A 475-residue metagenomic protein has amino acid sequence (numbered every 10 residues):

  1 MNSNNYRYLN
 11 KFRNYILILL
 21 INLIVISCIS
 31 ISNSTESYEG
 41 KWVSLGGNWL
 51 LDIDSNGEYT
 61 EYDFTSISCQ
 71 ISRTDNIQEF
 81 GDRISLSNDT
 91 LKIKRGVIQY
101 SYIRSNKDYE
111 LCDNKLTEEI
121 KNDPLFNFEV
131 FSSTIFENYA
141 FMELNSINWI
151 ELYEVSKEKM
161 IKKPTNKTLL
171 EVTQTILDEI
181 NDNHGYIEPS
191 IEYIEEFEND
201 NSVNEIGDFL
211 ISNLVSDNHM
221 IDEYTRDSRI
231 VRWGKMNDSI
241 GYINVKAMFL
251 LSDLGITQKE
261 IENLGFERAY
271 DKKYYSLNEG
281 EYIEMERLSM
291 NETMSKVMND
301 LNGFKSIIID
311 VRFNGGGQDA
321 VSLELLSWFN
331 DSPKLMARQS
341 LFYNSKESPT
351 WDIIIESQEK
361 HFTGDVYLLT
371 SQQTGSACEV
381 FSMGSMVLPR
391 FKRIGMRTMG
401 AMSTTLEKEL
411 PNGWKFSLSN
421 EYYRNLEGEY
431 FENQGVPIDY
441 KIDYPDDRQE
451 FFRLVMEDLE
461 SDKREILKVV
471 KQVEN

Functional and structural regions predicted by a protein language model:
M1-K11: N-terminal secretory signal peptides that target proteins for export/translocation
Y15-I24: Sec-dependent N-terminal signal peptides
I31-I308, F313-A337, D365, K392 (+4 more regions): Flexible, low-complexity junctional segments that flank or bridge functional domains
N244-M248, D310-N314, L341, L369-Q373 (+2 more regions): Active-site-proximal beta-strand/loop segments in catalytic clefts of secreted hydrolases
G316-L369, Q373, S403-E409, N420 (+2 more regions): Gly/Ser/Thr-rich loop/hinge elements
S376, V380, M386, G395-P411 (+2 more regions): C-terminal soluble interaction/assembly domains
E432-N475: Low-complexity, Gly/Ser/Thr/Pro-rich intrinsically disordered linker/tail segments
